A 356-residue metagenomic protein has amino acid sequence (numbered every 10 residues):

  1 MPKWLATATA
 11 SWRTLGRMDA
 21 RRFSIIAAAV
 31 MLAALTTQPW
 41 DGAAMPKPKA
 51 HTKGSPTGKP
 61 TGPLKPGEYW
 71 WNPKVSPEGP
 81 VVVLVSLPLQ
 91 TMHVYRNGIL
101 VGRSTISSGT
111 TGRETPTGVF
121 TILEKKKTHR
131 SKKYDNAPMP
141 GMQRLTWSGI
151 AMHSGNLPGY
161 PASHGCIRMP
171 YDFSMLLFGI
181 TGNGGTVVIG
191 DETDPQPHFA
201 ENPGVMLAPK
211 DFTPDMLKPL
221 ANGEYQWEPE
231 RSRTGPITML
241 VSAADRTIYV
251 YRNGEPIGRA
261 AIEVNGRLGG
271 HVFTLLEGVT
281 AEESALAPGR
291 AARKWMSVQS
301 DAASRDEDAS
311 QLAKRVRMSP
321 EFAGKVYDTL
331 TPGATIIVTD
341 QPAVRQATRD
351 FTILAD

Functional and structural regions predicted by a protein language model:
P2-D356: N-terminal pre-domains immediately preceding structured catalytic cores
